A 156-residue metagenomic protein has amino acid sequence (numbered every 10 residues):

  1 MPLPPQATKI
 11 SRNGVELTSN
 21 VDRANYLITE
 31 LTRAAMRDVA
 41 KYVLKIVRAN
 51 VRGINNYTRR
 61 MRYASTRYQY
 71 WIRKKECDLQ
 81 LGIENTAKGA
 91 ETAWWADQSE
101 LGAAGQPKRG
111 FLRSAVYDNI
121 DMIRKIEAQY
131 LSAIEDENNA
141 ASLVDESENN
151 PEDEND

Functional and structural regions predicted by a protein language model:
M1-K88, Q98-D156: Short, Lys/Arg-rich flexible segments
E91-W95: Hydrophobic alpha-helical transmembrane segments of polytopic membrane proteins
